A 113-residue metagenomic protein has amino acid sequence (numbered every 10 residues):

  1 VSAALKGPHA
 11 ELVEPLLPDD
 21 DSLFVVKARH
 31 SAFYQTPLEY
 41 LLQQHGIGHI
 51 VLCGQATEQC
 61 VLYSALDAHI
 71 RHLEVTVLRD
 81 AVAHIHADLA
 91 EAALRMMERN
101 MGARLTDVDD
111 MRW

Functional and structural regions predicted by a protein language model:
V1-W113: Active-site-adjacent betaalpha module
